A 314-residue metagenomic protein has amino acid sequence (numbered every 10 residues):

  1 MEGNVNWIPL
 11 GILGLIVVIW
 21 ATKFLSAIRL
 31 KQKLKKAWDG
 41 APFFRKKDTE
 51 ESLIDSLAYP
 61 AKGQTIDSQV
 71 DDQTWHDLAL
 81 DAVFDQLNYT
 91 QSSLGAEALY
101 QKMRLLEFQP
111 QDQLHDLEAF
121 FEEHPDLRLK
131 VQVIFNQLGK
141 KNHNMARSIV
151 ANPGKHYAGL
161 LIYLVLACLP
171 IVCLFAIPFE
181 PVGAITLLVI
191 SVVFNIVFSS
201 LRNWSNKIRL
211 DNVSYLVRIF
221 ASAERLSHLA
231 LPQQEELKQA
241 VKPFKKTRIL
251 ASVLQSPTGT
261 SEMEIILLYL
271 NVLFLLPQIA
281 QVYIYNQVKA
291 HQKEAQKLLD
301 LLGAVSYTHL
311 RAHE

Functional and structural regions predicted by a protein language model:
N4-L34, T90-A98, N152-L302: A conserved P-loop NTPase coupling/switch region
I8-M103, M145-S148: His/Asp/Glu-rich acidic catalytic environments and adjacent acidic regulatory segments
T90, A96-I134: Short, non-transmembrane cytosolic segments of multipass membrane proteins
A119-L169: Membrane-interface, cytosolic juxtamembrane amphipathic helix immediately N-terminal to a transmembrane helix, enriched
V305: Conserved hydrophobic/aromatic pocket- or pore-lining residues that grip, position, or stack substrates in active sites
T308-E314: Conserved small/polar residues in nucleotide/adenosyl-binding loops
